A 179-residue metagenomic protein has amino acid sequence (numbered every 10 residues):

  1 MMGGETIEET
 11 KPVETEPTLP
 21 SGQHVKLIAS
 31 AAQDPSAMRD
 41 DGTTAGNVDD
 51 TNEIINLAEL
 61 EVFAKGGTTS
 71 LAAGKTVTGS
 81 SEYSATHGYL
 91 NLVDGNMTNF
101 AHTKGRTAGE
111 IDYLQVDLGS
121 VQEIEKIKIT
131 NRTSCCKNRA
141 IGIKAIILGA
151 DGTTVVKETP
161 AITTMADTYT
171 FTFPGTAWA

Functional and structural regions predicted by a protein language model:
M1-V13: Ser/Thr/Gly/Pro-rich low-complexity, disordered linker/stalk segments of secreted and cell-surface proteins
G4, G66, T133, G149-T153: Solvent-exposed strand-loop boundary residues in beta-sheet-rich modules
E8, E16-P20, Q33-V121, R132-R139 (+1 more regions): Disordered, acidic Ser/Thr/Pro-rich linker "stalks" and the adjacent N-terminal cap of the next globular domain
G22-K26: Short, conserved beta-strand segments of beta-strand-rich sandwich/propeller modules, principally
L27, E123-S134: A short beta-strand element within beta-rich, extracytoplasmic domains of secreted/secretory-pathway proteins
L60-V62, I127, A145: Extracellular beta-strand elements of beta-rich domains used for carbohydrate recognition/degradation or cell-matrix
C136-D151: Short, surface-exposed beta-strand/strand-loop-strand elements in extracellular ectodomains
A145-I147, V155-A161: Extracellular/oxidizing-compartment recognition motifs
